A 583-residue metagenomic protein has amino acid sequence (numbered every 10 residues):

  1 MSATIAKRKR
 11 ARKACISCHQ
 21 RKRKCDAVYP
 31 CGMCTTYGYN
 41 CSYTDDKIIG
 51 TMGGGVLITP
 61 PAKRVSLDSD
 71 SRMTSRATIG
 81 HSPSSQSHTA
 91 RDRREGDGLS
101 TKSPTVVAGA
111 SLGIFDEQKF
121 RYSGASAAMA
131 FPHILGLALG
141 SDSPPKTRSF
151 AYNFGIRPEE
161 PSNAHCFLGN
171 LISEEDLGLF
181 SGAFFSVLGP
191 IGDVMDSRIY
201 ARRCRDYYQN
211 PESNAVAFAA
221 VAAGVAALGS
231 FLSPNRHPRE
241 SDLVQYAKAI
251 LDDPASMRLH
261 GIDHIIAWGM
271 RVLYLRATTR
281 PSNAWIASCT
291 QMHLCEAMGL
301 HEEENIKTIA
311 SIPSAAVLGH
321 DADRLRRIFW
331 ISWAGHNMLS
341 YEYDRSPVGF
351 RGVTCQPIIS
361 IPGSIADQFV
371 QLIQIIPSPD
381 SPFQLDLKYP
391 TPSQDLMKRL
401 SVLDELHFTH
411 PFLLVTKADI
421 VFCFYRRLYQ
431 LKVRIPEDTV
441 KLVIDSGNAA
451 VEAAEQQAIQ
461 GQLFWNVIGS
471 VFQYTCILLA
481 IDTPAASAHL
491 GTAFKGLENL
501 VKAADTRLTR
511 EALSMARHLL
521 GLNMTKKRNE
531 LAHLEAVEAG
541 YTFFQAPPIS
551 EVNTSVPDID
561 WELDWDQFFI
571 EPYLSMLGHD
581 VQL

Functional and structural regions predicted by a protein language model:
M1-G189, E212-A220, T475: Intrinsic, low-complexity transcriptional activation domains
K7-R10, R121-S123, Q462-L463, A539-L583: Intrinsically disordered, low-complexity transcriptional activation domains
Y43-T44, H133, R205, Q209 (+2 more regions): Fungal transcription factor middle regulatory core
S149-D263, W268-R280, S314-G319, V402-K417 (+2 more regions): C-terminal transcriptional activation/regulatory domains of eukaryotic transcription factors
G224, P238-I266, M270, T290-K307 (+2 more regions): Long, amphipathic alpha-helical regulatory blocks in the mid-to-C-terminal portion of eukaryotic proteins
G224-S233, I266-R276, I331-S340, I373-F383 (+3 more regions): Tandem amphipathic alpha-helical repeat scaffolds
T278, Y343, I481-D482: Structural motif corresponding to the intra-repeat A-B loop/turn of tetratricopeptide repeats
Y474, L478-I481, L500-V552: Eukaryote-biased recognition of C-terminal alpha-helical segments
